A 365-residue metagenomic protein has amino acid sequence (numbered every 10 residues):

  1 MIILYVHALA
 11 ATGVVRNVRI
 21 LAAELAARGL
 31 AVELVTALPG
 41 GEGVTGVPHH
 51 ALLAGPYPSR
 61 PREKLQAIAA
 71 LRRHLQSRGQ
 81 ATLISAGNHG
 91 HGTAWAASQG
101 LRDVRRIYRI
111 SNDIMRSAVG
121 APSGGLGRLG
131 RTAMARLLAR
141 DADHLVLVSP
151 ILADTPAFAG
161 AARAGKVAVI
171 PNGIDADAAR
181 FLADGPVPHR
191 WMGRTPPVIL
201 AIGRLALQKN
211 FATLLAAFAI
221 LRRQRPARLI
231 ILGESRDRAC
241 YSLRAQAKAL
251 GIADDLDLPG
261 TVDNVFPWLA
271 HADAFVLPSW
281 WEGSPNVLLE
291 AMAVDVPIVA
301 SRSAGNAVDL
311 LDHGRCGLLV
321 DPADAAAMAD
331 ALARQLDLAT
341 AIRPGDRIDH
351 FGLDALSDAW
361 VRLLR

Functional and structural regions predicted by a protein language model:
V15-I20, P197, A201-R222, Y241: A conserved mid-protein helix/loop that constitutes part of the nucleotide-sugar donor-binding site
V35-G41, I174, I202, R228-Y241: Glycosyltransferase donor-sugar binding loop
R72, L126-L145: Membrane-proximal helix-turn-helix segments that form the acceptor-binding/catalytic region of lipid-linked
S85-G92, I110: Short His-centered aromatic/hydrophobic patch
R140-K166, I174-A178: A short, active-site helix/loop in glycosyltransferases that binds the activated sugar's phosphate group
T261, W280: Aromatic "clamp/platform" in nucleotide-sugar-dependent glycosyltransferases that forms part of the donor/acceptor
P297-S301: Short hydrophobic beta-strand element within catalytic cores of glycosyltransferases and related nucleotide-activated
R302, L311-G314, L318-A325, A333-A339: Conserved acidic donor-binding segment of nucleotide-sugar-dependent glycosyltransferases
